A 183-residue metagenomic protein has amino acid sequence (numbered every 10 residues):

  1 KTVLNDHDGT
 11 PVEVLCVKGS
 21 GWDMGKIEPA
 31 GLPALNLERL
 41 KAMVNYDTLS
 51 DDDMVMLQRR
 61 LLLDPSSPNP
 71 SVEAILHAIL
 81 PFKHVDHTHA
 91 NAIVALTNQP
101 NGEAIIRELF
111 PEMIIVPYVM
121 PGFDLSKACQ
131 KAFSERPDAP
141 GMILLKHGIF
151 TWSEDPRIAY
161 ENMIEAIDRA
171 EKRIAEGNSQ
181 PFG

Functional and structural regions predicted by a protein language model:
K1-G183: Glycine-rich flexible loops
